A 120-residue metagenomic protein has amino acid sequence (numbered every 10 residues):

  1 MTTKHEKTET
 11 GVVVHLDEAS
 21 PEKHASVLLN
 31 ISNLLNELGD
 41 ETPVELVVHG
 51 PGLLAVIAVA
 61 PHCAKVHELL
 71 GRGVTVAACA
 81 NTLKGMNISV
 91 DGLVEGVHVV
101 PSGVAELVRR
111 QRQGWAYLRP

Functional and structural regions predicted by a protein language model:
M1-P120: Secreted/extracellular ectodomain signature
